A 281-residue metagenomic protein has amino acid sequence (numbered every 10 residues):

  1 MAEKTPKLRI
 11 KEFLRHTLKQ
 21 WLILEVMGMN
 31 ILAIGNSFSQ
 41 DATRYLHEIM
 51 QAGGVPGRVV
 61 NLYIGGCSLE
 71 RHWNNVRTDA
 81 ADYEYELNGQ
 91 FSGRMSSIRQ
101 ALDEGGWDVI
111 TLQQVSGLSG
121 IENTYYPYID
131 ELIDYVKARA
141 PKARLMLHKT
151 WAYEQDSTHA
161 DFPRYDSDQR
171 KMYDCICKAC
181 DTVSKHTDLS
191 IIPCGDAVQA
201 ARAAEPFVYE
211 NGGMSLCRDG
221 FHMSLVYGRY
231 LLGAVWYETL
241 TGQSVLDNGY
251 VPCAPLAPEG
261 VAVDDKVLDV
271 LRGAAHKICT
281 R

Functional and structural regions predicted by a protein language model:
N30-L32, F38-Y126: Conserved SGNH/GDSL esterase-like catalytic core that processes O-acyl groups on lipids and polysaccharides
S96-L225, E238: Alpha-helical cap/lid subdomain in secreted, periplasmic, or secretory-pathway luminal O-acyl-processing enzymes
T187, G213-L216, G220-R281: Conserved catalytic region of serine esterases and O-acyltransferases that act on ester linkages in lipids
